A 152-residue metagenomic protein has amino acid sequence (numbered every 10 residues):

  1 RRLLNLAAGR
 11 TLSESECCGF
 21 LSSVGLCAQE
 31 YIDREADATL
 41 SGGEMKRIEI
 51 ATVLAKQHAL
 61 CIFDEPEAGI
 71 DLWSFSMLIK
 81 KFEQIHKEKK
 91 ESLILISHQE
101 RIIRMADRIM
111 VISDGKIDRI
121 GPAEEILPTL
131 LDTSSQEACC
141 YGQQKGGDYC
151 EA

Functional and structural regions predicted by a protein language model:
R1-E16: Q-loop/switch helix immediately C-terminal to the Walker
M45, E124, P128, S134-A152: ABC ATPase nucleotide-binding domains
I50: Hydrophobic anchor residue at the start of the ABC signature
V53-L54: ABC ATPase C-loop
E65-P66: Walker B catalytic motif
F75-E88: Helical segment within the ABC ATPase nucleotide-binding domain
I120-G121: ABC ATPase "signature
